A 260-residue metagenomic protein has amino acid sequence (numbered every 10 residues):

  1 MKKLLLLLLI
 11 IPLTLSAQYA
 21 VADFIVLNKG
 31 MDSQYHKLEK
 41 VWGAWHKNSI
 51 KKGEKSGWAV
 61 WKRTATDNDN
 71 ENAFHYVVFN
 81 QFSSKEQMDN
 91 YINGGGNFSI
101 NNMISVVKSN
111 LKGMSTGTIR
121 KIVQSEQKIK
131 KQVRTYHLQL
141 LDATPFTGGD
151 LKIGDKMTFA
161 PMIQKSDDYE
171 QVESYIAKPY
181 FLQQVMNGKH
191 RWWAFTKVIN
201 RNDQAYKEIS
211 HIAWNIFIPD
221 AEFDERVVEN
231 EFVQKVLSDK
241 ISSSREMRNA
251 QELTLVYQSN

Functional and structural regions predicted by a protein language model:
K3-S16: Sec-dependent N-terminal signal peptides
A17-N260: Short S/T/G/P-rich N-terminal loop/turn motif that feeds into the first structured element of a domain
